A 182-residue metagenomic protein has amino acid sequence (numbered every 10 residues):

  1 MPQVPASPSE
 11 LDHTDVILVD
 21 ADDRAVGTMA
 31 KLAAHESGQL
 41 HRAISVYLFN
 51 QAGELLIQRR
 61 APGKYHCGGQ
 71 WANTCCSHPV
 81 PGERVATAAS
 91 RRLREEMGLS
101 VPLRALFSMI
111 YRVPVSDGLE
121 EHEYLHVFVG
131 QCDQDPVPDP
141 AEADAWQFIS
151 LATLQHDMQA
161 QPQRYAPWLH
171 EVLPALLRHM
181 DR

Functional and structural regions predicted by a protein language model:
P2-S45, Q51: Acidic, metal-coordinating catalytic segment for phosphate/diphosphate chemistry, firing primarily on the Nudix
A30-L32, G69, P81, M109-V115 (+1 more regions): Nudix hydrolase/Nudix homology domain
A43-C75: A glycine-rich, hydrophobic loop/mini-helix early in the fold
V46, C75, A105, H126-F128: A structural signal for short, well-ordered beta-strand segments
L56-I57, A72-L106: The catalytic Nudix box helix
P62-K64, H78, I110-R112: Short, catalytically relevant binding-site loops at active-site mouths
